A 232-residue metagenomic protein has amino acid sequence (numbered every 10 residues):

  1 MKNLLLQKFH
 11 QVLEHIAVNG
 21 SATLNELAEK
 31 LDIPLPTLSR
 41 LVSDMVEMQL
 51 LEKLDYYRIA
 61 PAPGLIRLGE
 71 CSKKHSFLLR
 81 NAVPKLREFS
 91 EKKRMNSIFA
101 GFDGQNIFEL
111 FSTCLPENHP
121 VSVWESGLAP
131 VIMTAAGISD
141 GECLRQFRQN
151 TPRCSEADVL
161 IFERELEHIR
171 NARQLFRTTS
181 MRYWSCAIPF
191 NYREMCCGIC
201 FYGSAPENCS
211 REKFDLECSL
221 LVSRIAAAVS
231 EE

Functional and structural regions predicted by a protein language model:
M1-S72, A227, E231: N-terminal helix-turn-helix
N3-L6, A62, H75, L79 (+5 more regions): Short, structured helix-loop boundary elements
A17, G137, G141-R145, S219-E231: Short amphipathic alpha-helical signal-transduction/dimerization elements
E52, I98-A100, Q174-R177: Conserved beta-strand cores of small sensory beta-sandwich domains that regulate signal transduction, primarily PAS/PAC
Y56, G104-Q105, R193: Short strand-connecting beta-turns/loops that link adjacent beta-strands
Y56, S97, L128, W184-C186: Short loop/turn microsegments at loop-to-beta-strand junctions
P63-N150: Amphipathic alpha-helical effector-binding/dimerization core of metabolite-sensing transcriptional regulators
S155-V229: Extended hydrophobic
